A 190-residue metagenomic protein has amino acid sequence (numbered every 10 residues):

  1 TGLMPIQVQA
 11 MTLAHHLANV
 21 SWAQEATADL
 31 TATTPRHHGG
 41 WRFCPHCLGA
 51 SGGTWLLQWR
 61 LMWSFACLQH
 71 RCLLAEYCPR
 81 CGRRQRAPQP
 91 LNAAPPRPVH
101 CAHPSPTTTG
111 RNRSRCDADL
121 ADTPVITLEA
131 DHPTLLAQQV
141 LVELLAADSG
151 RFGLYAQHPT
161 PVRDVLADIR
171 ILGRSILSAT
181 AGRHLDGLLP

Functional and structural regions predicted by a protein language model:
T1-W63, L68-P190: C-terminal accessory regions
